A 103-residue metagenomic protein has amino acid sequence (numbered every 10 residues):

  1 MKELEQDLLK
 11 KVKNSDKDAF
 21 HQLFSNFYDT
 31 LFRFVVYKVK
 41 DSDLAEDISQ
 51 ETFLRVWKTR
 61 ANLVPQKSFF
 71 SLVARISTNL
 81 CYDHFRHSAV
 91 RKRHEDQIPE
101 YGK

Functional and structural regions predicted by a protein language model:
K2-E5, R91-K103: Internal acidic/polar
K10-L31: A short, charge-rich alpha-helical start-of-domain segment used by transcription regulators
K13-N14, F53-S68, S88: Sigma70-family region 2
H21, R33, D43-D47, K67 (+1 more regions): Residue-level preference for short helical/loop micro-motifs built around acidic side chains
F24-S42, T59: Amphipathic, Lys/Arg- and hydrophobic-enriched alpha-helical face
A61-P65, T78-E95: Arg/Lys-rich amphipathic alpha helix in sigma70-family domain 2
